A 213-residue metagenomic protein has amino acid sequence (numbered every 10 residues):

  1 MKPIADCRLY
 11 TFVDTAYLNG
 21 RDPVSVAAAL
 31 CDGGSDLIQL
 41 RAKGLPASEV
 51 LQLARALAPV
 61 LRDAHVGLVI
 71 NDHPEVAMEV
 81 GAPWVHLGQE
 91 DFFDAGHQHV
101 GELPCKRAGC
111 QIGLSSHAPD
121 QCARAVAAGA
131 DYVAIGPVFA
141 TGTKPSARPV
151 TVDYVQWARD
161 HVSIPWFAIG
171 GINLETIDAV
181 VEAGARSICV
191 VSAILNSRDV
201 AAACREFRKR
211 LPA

Functional and structural regions predicted by a protein language model:
M1-A95, E102-D131, A147, W157 (+4 more regions): Conserved N-terminal beta1-alpha1 strand-loop-helix module at the mouth
P149-D153: Conserved acetyl-CoA-binding loop-helix of GNAT-fold acetyltransferases
